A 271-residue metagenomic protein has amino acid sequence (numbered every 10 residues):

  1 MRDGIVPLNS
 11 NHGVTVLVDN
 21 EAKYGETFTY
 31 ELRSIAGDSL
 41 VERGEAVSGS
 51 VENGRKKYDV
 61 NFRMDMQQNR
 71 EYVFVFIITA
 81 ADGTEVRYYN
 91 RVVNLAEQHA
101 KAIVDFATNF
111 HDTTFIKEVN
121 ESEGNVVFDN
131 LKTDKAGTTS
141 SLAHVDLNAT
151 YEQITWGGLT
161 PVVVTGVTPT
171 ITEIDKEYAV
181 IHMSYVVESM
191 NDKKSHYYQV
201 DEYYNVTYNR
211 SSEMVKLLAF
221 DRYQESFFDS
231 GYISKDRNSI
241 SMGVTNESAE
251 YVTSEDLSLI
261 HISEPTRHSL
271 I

Functional and structural regions predicted by a protein language model:
M1-A22: Contiguous beta-strand segments within globular domains
T15-L40, R267-S269: Extended low-complexity, serine/threonine- and proline-enriched intrinsically disordered segments
S39-L40, G44-G49, D65-V73, I77-A100 (+1 more regions): Short beta-strand edge/turn micro-motifs at domain boundaries
S50-N61: Aromatic sugar-binding surface patches on proteins that engage polysaccharides or sugar-phosphate polymers
H99-V127, Y251, E255-D256: Short, aromatic-enriched amphipathic alpha-helices that serve as compact interaction elements
V119-T172: Short solvent-exposed beta->alpha transition segments
T172-V187: A short hydrophobic beta-strand element
I260-I271: Residue-level detector of conserved catalytic or cofactor/ligand-binding positions in enzyme active sites
